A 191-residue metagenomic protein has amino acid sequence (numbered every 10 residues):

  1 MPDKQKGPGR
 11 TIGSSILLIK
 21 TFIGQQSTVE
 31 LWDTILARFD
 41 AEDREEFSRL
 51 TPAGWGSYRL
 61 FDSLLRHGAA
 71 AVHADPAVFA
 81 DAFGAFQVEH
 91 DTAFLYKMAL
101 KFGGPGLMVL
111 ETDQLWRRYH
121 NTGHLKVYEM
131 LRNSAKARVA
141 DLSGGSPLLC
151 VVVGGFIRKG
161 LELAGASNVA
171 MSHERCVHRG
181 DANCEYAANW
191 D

Functional and structural regions predicted by a protein language model:
M1-A74: N-terminal leader/assembly segments
P2-K20, R117-G154, L161-D191: Short terminal or interdomain "cap/linker" segment that borders an active site or interface and mediates
E30-E42, V78-A82, L110, N168-V177: Short alpha-helical "patches" and their helix-cap loops
A41-S48, V88-D91, C176-A187: Short, mixed-charge aromatic SLiMs
L50-V152, R175: Amphipathic interaction/junction segments at domain boundaries or subunit interfaces
Y58-L60, K159, C184: Short, electropositive, low-hydrophobicity segments enriched in small/polar residues
